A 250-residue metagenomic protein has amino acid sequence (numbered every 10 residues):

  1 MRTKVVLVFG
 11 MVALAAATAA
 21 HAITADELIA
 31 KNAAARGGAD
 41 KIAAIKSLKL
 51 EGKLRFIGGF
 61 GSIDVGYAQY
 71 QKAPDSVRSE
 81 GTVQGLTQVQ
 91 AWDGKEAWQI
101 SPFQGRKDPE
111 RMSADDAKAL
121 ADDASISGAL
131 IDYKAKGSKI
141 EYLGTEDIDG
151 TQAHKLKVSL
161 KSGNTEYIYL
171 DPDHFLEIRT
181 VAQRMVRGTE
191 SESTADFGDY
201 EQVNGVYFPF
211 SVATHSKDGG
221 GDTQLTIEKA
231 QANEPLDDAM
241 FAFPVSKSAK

Functional and structural regions predicted by a protein language model:
M1-F9: Bacterial N-terminal signal peptides that target proteins for export
V8-A17: Bacterial N-terminal signal peptides
T18-A22: Sec/Tat signal peptide C-region and signal peptidase I cleavage site
D26-G105, G137-G144: N-terminal mature ectodomain segment of secretory-pathway/periplasmic proteins
L86, D149-P244: Gly/Pro-enriched, hydrophobic low-complexity segments that function as extracytoplasmic propeptides/linkers
W98-S127: Acidic/charged, solvent-exposed loop-and-adjacent secondary-structure segments enriched in E/D, K/R, S/T, and G/P
A119-K157, L176-R179: Short, conserved active-site entrance elements at the starts or edges of catalytic domains
A249-K250: Short, solvent-exposed mixed-charge patches
